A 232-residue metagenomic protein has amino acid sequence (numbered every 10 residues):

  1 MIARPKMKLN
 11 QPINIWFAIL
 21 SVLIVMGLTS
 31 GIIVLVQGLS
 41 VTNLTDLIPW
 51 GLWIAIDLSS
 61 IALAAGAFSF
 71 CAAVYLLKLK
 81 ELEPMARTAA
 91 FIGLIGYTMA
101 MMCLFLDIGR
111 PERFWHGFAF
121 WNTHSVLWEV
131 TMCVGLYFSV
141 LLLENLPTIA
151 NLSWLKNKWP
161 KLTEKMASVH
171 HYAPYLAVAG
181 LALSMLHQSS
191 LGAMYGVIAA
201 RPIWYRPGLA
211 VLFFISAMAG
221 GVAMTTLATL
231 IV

Functional and structural regions predicted by a protein language model:
M1-G66: N-terminal signal-anchor module of multipass membrane proteins
A3-I13, F17-S30, E81, A119 (+1 more regions): Long, contiguous internal "core" modules enriched in hydrophobic/ aromatic residues
W16, S40, G51, A55 (+6 more regions): Hydrophobic alpha-helical segments and their boundary regions
F17, F68-F70, F91, F105 (+4 more regions): Phenylalanine-focused residue identity feature
V25, V36-G38, P49, L94 (+3 more regions): Residue-level detector of functional hotspots within protein domains
G27-V34, C71, Y75, L104 (+2 more regions): Short hydrophobic alpha-helical membrane-anchoring segments
G31-A55, L106-W128, M166, L191-F213: Membrane-interface interhelical loops and short amphipathic "cap" helices that link adjacent transmembrane segments
I48-E112, V130-C133: Membrane helical hairpin/interfacial module
